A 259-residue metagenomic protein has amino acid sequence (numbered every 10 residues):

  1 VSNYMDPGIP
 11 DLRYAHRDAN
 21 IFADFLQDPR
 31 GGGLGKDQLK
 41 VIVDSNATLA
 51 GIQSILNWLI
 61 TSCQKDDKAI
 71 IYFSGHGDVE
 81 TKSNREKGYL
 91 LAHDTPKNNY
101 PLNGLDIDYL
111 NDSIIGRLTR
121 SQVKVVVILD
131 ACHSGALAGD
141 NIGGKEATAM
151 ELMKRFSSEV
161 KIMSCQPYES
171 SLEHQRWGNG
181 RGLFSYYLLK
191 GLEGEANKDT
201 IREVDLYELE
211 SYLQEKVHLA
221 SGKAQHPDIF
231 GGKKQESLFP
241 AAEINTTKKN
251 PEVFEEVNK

Functional and structural regions predicted by a protein language model:
V1-K259: Cysteine endopeptidase catalytic domains of the caspase/legumain-like
